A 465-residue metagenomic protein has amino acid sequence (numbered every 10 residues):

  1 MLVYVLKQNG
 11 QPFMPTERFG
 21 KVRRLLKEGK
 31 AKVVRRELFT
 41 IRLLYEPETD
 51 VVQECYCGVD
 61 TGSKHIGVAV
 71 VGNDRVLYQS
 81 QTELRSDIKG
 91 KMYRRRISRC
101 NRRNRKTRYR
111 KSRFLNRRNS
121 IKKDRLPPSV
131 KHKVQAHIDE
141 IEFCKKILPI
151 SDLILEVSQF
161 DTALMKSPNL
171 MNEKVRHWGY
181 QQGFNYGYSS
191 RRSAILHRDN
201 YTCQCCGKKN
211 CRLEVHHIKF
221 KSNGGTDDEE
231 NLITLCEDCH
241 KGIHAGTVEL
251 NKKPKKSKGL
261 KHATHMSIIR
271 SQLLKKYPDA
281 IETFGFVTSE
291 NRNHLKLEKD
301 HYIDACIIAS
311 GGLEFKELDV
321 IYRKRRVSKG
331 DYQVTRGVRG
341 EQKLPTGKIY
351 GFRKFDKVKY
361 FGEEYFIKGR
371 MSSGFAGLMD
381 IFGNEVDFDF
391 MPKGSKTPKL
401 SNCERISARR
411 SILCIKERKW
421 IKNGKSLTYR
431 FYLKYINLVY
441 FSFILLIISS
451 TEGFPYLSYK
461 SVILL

Functional and structural regions predicted by a protein language model:
T16-D50: Charged, flexible boundary elements
D50, V71-N185, N251-G351, P398-F431: Substrate-contacting helices/loops that form the catalytic groove of nucleic-acid and nucleotide-polymer processing
E54, L196-N200, D228-L232, K348-G351: Short metal-coordination and nucleic-acid-contact micro-motifs, chiefly zinc-binding Cys/His arrays
C55-G72: Gly/Thr-rich phosphate-binding beta-strand-loop-beta motif of the actin/hexokinase/Hsp70
Q204-E237, K241-L250: Histidine-centered nuclease catalytic patch
G347-F361: Short coil-to-beta transition motif at edge beta-strands of beta-rich domains
E363-G374: Short beta-strand-centered aromatic/proline hotspots
Y435-F441, F454-L457: Intrinsically disordered, low-complexity segments enriched in serine/proline and basic residues
